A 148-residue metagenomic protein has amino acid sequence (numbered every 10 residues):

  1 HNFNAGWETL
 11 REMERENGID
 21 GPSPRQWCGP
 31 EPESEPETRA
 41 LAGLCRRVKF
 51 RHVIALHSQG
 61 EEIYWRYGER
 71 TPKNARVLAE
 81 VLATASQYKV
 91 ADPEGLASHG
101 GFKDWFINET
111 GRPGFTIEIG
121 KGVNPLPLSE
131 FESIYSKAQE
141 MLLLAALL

Functional and structural regions predicted by a protein language model:
H1-K73, E80, T116, G120 (+1 more regions): Active-site/substrate-binding loop(s) of hydrolase catalytic cores
P36, A40, K73-V81, A97 (+3 more regions): Extracytoplasmic/secreted proteins, especially bacterial periplasmic and envelope-associated proteins
G60-E61, Y88, S98-D104, K121-N124: Short Gly/Pro-enriched loop/turn and capping motifs at secondary-structure junctions
A79-G95: Short, flexible loop segments at boundaries between secondary-structure elements
E94-P113: Short glycine-rich, acidic/polar surface loops and turns
L126-L148: His/Asp/Glu-rich mid-to-C-terminal helical/loop segments that flank catalytic regions of hydrolases
